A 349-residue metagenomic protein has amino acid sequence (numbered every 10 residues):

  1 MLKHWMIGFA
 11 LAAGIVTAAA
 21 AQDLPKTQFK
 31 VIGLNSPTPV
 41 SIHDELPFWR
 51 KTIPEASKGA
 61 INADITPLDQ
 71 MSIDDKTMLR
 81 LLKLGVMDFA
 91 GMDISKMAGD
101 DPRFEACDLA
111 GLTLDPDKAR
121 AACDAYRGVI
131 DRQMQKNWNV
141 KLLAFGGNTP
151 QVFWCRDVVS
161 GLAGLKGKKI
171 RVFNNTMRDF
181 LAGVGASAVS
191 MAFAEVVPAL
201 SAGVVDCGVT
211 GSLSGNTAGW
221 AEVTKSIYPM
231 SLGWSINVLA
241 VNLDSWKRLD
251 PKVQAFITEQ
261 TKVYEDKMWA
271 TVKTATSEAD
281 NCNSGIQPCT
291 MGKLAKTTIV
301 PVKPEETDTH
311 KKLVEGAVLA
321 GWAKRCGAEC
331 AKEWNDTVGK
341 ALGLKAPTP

Functional and structural regions predicted by a protein language model:
M1-Q28, A346-P349: Short, low-complexity disordered leader/linker segments with a strong preference for bacterial N-terminal type II
Q22-K118, G128-P349: N-terminal secretory/targeting leader peptides
C123-R127: An N-terminal domain-start capping segment
